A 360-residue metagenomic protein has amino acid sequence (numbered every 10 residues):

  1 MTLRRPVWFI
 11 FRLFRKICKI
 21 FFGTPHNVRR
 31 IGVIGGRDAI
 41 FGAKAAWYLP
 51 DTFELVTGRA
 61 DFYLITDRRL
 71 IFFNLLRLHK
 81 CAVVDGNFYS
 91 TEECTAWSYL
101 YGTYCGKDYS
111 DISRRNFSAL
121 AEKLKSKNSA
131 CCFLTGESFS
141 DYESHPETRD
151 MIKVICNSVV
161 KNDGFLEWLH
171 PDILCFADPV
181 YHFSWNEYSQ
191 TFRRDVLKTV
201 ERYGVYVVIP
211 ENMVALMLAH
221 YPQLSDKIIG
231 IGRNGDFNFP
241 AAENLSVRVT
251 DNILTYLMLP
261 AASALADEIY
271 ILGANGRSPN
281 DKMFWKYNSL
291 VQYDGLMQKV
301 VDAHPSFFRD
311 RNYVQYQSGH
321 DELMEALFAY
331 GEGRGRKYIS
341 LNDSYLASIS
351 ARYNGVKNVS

Functional and structural regions predicted by a protein language model:
M1-R4: Compositionally biased, charge-rich terminal segments
W8-S360: Metal-ion/cofactor- or nucleotide/acyl-coenzyme-handling active-site neighborhoods
